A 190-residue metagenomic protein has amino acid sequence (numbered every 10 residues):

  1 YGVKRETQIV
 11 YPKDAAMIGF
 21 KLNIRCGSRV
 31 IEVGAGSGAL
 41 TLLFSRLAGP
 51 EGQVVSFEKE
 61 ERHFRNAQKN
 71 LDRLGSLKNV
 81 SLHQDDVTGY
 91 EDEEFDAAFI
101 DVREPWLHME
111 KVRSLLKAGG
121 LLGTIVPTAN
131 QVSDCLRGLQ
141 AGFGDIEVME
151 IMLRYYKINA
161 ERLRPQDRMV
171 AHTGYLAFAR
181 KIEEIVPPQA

Functional and structural regions predicted by a protein language model:
Y1-I31, R62-D72, E161: Class I SAM-dependent transferase core
Y11, G36-S37: Conserved SAM/SAH-binding loop
F20-R25, L47, E91-D92, S114: Glycine-rich helix-loop-beta junction characteristic of Rossmann-like nucleotide cofactor-binding loops
S37-P50: Conserved SAM-binding loop of SAM-dependent methyltransferases across substrates and taxa, primarily the Class I
A48-G49, S76, L116-G120: Helix-to-beta-strand junctions that scaffold the AdoMet/dcAdoMet cofactor pocket in Class I SAM-dependent enzymes
E51-V55: Short beta-strand element of Class I
F57-P105: S-adenosyl-L-methionine
W106-Y175: C-terminal substrate-binding/active-site "lid" region of AdoMet-derived donor-dependent transferases
